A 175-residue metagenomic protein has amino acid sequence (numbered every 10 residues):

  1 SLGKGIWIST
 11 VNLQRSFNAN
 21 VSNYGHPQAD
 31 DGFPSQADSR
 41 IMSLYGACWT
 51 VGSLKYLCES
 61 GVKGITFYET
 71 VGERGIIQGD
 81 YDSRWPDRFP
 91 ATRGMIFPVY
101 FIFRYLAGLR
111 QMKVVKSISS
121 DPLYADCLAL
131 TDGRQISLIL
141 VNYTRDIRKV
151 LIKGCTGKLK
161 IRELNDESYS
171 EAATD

Functional and structural regions predicted by a protein language model:
S1-K4, W49: Active-site neighborhood of glycoside hydrolase catalytic domains
S9-P98, I118-L123: Aromatic/acidic polysaccharide-binding cleft in carbohydrate-active enzymes
L57, I65, F103, L138 (+1 more regions): Hydrophobic, well-ordered secondary-structure elements that form the walls of internal hydrophobic environments
V71-R74, D82-R84, G154-K158, L164-S168: Active/binding-pocket-proximal capping segment
G75-Q78, V115, I139, I147-L151 (+1 more regions): Extended hydrophobic-aromatic, low-complexity segments
Y105-G108: Extended low-complexity, polyampholyte segments enriched in Ser/Thr/Pro and acidic residues
S120-T156, I161-L164: Carbohydrate-binding surface patches
